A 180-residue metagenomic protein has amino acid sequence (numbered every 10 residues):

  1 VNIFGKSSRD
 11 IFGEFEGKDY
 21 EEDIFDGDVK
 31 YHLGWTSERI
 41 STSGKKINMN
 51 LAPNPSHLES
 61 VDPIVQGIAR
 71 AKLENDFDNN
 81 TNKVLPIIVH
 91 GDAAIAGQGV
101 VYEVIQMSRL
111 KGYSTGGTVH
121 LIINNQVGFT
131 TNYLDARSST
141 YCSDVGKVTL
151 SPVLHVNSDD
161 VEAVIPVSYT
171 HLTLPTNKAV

Functional and structural regions predicted by a protein language model:
V1-I87, A93-T118, N124, G128-S138 (+2 more regions): Conserved internal helical-beta-strand scaffold that buttresses enzyme catalytic cores
V100, C142, A163-V167: Generic hydrophobic secondary-structure packing signal
Y133-A136, L154-Y169: Conserved phosphate-handling catalytic cores of large alpha/beta enzymes
T170-T176: Conserved small/polar residues in nucleotide/adenosyl-binding loops
